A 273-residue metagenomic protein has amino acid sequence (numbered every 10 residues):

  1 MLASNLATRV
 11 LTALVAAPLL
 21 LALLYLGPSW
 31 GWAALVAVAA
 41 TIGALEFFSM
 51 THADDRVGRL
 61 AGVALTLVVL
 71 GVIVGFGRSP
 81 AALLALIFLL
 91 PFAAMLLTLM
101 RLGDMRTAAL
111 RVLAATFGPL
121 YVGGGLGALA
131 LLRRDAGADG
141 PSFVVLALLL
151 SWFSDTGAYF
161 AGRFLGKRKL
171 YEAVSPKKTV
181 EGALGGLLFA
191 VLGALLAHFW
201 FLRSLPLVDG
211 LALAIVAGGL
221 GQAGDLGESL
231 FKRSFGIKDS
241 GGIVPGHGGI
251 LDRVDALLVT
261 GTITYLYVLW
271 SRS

Functional and structural regions predicted by a protein language model:
M1-I215: Membrane-embedded alpha-helical bundles of polytopic integral membrane proteins
E228: Acidic, glycine-rich loop-and-beta core segments that form the ion-binding/anion-interacting portion of active sites
S234-L257: Interfacial loop-to-transmembrane junctions
L266-S273: Juxtamembrane boundary at the C-terminal end of a transmembrane helix
